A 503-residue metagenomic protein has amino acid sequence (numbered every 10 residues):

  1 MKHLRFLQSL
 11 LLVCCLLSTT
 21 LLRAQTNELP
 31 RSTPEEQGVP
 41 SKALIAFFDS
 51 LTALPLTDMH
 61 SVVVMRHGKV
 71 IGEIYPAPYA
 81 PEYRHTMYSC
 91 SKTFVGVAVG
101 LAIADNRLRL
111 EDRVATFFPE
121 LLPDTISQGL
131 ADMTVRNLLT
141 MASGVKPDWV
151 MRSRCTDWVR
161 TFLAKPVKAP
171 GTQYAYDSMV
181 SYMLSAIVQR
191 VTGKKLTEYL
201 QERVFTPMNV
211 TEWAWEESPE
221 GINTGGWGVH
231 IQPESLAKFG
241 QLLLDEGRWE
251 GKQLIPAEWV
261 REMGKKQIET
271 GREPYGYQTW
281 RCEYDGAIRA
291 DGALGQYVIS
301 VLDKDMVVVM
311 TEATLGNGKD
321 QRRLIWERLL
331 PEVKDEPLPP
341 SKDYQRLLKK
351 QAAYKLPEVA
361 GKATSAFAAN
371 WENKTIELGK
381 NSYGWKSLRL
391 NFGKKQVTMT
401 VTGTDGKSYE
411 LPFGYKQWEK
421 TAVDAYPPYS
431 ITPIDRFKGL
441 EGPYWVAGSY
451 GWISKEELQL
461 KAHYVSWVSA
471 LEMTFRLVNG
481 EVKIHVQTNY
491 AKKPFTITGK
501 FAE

Functional and structural regions predicted by a protein language model:
M1-T26: Bacterial Sec-dependent N-terminal signal peptides
D49-Y79, D305-V308: A short, well-structured edge-of-sheet supersecondary motif
G68, H85-E111, L138, L184-V188 (+1 more regions): Active-site SXXK
K69-I74, R113-T116, A142-S143, P147-P170 (+2 more regions): Short, charged, amphipathic alpha-helices and their helix-cap/turn boundaries
D105-S143, K194-I231: Active-site helix/loop module of the DD-peptidase/beta-lactamase fold, centered on the serine-lysine SxxK catalytic
M183-I187, W227-R248, Q296-A313, W326: Active-site-proximal alpha-helical segments within enzyme catalytic domains
A257-T311: Active-site Gly/Thr loop motif
K342-E503: Peripheral terminal and inter-domain segments
